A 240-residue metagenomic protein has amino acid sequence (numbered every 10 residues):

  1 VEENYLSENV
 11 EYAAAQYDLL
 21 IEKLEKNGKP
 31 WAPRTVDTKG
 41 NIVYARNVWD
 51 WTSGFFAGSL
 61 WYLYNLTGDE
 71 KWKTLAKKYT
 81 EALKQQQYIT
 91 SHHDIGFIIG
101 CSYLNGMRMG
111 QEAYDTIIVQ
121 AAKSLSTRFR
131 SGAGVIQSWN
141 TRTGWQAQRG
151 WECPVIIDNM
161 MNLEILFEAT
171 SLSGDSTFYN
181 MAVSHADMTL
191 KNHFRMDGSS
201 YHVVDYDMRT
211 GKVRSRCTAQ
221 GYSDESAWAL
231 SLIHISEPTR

Functional and structural regions predicted by a protein language model:
V1-S236, R240: Glycan-recognition and catalytic cores of secretory/periplasmic carbohydrate-active enzymes
